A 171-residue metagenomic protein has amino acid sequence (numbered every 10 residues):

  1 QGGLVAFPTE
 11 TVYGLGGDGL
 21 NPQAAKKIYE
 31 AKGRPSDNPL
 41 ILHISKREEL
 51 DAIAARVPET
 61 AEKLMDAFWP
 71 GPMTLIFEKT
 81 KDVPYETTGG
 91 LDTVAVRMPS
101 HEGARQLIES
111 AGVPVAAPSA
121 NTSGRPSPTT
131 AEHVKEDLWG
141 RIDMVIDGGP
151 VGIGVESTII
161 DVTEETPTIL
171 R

Functional and structural regions predicted by a protein language model:
Q1-R171: Active-site-adjacent structural elements in enzyme catalytic cores
